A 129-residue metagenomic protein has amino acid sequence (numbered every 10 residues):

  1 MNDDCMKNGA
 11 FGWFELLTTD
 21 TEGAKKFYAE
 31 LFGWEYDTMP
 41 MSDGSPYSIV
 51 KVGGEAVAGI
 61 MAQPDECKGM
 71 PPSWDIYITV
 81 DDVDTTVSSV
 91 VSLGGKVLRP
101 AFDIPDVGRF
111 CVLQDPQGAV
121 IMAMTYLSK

Functional and structural regions predicted by a protein language model:
M1-K25, W74-I76, M124-K129: N-terminal beta-strand motif that seeds the catalytic metal site of vicinal oxygen chelate
N2, E66-G69, D84, V97 (+1 more regions): Mobile acidic interaction elements
N8-E55, S92: Core segments of cupin and vicinal oxygen chelate
D20-E22, K51-A56, Y77-V120: Vicinal oxygen chelate
W34-P71, P116, V120-Y126: Conserved short beta-strand elements that form part of the metal-binding/catalytic scaffold of enzyme active sites
D65, R109, K129: Surface-exposed, flexible loop/turn segments at secondary-structure boundaries
